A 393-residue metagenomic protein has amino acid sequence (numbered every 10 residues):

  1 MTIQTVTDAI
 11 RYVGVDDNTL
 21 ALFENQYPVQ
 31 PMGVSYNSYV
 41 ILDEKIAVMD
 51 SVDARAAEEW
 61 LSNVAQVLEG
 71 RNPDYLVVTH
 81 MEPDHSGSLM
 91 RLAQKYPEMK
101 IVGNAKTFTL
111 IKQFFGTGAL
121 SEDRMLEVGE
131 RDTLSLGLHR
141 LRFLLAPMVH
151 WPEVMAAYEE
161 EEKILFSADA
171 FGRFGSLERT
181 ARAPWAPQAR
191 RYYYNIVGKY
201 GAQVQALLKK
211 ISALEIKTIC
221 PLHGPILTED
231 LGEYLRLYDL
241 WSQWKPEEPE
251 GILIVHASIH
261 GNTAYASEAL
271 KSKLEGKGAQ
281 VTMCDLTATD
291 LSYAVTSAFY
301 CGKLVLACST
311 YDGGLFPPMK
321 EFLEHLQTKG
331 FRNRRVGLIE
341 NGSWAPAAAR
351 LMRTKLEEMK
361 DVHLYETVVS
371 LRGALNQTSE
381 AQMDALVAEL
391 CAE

Functional and structural regions predicted by a protein language model:
M1-K45: Zn-dependent metallo-beta-lactamase
Q4-D8, V102-V154, Y200-L208: Metallo-beta-lactamase
E44, R55-V102: Active-site metal-binding motif and surrounding structural segment of the metallo-beta-lactamase
M49-S51, P73-M81, K100-N104, L165-D169 (+1 more regions): Active-site neighborhood of phospho(di)ester-bond hydrolases with catalytic His/Asp-centered motifs
S88, T289-A294: Short acidic active-site motifs
L177-I219, H223-I226, A269-T282, A294-E393: FMN-binding flavodoxin-like domain, especially the glycine-rich phosphate-binding loop
C220-E248: Short N-terminal or domain-adjacent regulatory/targeting segments
V255-K277: Short, charged N-terminal beta->alpha structural module
